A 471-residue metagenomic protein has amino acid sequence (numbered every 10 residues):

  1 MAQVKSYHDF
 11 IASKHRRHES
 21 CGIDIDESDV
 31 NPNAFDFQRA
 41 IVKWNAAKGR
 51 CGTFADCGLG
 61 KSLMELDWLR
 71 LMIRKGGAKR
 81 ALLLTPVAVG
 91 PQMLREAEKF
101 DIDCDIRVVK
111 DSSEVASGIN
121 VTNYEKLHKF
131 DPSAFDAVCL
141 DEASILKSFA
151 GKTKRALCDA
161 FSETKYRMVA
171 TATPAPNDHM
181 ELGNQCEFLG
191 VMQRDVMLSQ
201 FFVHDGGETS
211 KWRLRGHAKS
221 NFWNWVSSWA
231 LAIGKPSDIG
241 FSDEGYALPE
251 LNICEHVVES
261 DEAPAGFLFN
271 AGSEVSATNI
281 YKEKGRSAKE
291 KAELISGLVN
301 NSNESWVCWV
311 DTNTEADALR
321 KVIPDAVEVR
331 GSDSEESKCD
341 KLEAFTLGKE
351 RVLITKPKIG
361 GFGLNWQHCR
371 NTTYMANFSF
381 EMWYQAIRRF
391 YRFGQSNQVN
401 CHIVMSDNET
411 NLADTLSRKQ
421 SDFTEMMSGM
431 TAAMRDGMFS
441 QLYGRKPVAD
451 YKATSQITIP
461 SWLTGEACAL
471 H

Functional and structural regions predicted by a protein language model:
H15-F54: Conserved pre-motif I regulatory segment
K48-W68: Walker A/P-loop
A78-R80, R95, K99, D103 (+4 more regions): Conserved P-loop NTPase motor "coupling/switch" region that bridges the ATPase
A88-S112: Conserved helix-turn-beta segment of the N-terminal RecA-like "Helicase ATP-binding" lobe in SF1/SF2 helicases
A134-C139, E181-N184, L364-N377, V399-I403: A short beta-strand element within the Helicase C-terminal
K284-D311: Conserved interdomain hinge at the start of the Helicase C-terminal
V307-W309, D317-A318, P324-G360: Conserved helicase ATPase core of P-loop NTP-dependent helicases/translocases
F378-A469: A conserved SF2-helicase RecA2
